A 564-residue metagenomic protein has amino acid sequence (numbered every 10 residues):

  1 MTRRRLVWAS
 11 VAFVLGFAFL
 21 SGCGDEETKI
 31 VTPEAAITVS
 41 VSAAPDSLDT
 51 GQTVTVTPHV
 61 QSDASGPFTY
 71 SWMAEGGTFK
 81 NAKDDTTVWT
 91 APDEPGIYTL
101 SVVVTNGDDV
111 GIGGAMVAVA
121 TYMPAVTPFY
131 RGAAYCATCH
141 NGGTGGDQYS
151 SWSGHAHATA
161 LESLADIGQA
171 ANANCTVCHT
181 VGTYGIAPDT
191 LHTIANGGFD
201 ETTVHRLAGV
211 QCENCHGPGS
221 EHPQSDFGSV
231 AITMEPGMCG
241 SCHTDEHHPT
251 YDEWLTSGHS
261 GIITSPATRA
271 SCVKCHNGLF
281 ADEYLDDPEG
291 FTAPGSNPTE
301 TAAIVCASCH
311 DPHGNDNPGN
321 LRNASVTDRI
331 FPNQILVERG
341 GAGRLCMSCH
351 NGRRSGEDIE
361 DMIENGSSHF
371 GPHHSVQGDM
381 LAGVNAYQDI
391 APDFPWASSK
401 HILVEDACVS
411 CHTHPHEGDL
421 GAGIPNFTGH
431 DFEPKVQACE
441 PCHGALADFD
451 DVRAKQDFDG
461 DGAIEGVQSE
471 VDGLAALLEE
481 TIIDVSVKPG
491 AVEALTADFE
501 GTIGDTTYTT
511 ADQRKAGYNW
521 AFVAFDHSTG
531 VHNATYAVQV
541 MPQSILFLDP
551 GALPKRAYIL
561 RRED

Functional and structural regions predicted by a protein language model:
M1-V11: Bacterial N-terminal signal peptides that target proteins for export
A12-F17: Core hydrophobic alpha-helical transmembrane segments of single-pass membrane proteins
F19-G22: C-terminal motif of bacterial Sec signal peptides marking the signal peptidase cleavage site
G24-A74, T90-Y387, S399-I424, H430-D564: Short sequence/structural segments immediately N-terminal
G77-K83: Short beta-strand segments within Ig-like beta-sandwich modules, predominantly Fibronectin type-III
D85-W89: Short strand-edge motifs at loop-to-beta-strand transitions and within beta-strands of extracellular beta-rich domains
I390-A397: Short, charged surface segments at domain edges that flank catalytic/cofactor-binding sites
